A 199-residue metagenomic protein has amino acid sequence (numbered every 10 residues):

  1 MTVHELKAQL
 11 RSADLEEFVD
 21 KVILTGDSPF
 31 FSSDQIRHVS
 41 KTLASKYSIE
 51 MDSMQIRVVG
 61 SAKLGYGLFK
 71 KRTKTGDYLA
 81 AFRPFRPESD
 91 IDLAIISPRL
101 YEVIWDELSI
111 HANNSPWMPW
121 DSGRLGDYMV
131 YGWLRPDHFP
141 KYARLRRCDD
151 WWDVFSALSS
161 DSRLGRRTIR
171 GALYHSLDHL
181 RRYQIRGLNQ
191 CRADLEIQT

Functional and structural regions predicted by a protein language model:
M1-S89, I96-T199: Catalytic core of pol beta-like nucleotidyltransferases
